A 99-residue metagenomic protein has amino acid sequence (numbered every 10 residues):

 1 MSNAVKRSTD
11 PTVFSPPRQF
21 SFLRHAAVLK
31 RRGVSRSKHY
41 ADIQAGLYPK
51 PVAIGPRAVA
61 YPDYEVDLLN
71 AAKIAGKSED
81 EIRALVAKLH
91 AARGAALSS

Functional and structural regions predicted by a protein language model:
M1-S8, L89-S99: Glycine- and charge-rich intrinsically disordered segments
S2-A45, Y64-G76: Polyanion-binding surface elements
I43, I54, V66, E81-I82: Residue-level detector of alpha-helical recognition elements and their boundaries
K50-V59: Short Lys/Arg-enriched helix C-cap and helix-to-coil transition segments that create basic nucleic-acid-contact patches
D67-L97: A short, Lys/Arg-enriched interface patch at domain edges and termini
